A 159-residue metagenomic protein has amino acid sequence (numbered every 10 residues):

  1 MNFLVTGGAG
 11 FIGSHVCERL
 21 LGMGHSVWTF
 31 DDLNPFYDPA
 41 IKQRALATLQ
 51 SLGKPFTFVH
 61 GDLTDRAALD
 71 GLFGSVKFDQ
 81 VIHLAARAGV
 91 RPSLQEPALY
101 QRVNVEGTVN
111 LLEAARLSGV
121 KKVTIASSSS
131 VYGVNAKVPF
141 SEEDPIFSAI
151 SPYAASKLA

Functional and structural regions predicted by a protein language model:
M1-A159: N-terminal Rossmann-like NAD(P)+-binding domain of SDR-like oxidoreductases, especially those catalyzing
